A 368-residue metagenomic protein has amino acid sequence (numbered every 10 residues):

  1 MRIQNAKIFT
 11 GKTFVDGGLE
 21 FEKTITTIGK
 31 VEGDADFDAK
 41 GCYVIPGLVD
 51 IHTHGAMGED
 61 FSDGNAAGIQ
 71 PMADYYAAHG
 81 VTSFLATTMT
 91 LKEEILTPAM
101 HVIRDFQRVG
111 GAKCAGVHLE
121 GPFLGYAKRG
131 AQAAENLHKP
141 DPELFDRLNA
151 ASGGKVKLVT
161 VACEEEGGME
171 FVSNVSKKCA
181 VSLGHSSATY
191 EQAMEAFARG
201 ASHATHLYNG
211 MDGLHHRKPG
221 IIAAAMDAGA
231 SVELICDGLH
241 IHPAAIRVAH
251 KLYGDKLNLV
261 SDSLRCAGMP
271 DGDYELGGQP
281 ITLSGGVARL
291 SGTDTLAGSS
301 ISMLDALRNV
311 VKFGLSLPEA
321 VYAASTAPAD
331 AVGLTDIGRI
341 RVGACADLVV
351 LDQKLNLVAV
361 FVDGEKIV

Functional and structural regions predicted by a protein language model:
M1-I45: Histidine-rich, glycine-flanked metal-binding segment
G41, Y76, L119, V175 (+3 more regions): Conserved, mostly hydrophobic/aromatic
C42-G64: Di-metal (Zn2+ and/or Mg2+/Mn2+) metal-binding site signature of metallo-dependent hydrolases with the MBL/beta-CASP
H54, Q70-A99, A112-G125, S152-E166 (+4 more regions): Divalent metal-dependent hydrolysis catalytic cores, especially in the metallo-beta-lactamase
N65-G68, A99-V102, D141-E143, H216-I222: Charged helix-capping and loop-helix junction motifs
D74-L85, G125-G153, E195-L207, K218-S231 (+1 more regions): Active-site gating loops and adjacent loop-to-helix segments of metal-dependent hydrolytic enzymes
D146, A150-M269: Active-site core of metal-dependent hydrolases
A223-V232, H250-S261, A267-L351: His/Asp/Glu-enriched, well-ordered alpha-helical/loop segment that forms or immediately abuts the divalent-metal
